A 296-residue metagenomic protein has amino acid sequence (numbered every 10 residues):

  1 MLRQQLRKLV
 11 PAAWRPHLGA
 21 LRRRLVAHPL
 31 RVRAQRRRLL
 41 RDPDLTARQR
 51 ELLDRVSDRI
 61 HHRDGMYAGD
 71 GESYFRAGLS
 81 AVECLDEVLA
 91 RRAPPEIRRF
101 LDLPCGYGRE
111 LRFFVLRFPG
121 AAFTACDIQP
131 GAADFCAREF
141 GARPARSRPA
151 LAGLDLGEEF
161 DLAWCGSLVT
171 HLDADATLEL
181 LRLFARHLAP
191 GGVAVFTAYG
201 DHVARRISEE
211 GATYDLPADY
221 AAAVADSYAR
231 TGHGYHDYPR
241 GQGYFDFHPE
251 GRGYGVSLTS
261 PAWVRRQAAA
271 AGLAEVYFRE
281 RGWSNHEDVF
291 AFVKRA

Functional and structural regions predicted by a protein language model:
M1-A20: N-terminal accessory segments
K8, A20-F100, G106-D155, A174 (+1 more regions): Class I (Rossmann-like) S-adenosyl-L-methionine-dependent methyltransferase catalytic domain, capturing the SAM-binding
G153-A163: A short acidic, Gly/Pro-enriched loop at the edge of an enzyme's catalytic core that lines a small-molecule cofactor
L162-D175: A short SAM/SAH-binding and catalytic strip from SAM-dependent methyltransferases
L178-P190: A short glycine-rich, Lys/Arg-flanked "PGG" loop and its adjoining helix->strand segment in the class I
